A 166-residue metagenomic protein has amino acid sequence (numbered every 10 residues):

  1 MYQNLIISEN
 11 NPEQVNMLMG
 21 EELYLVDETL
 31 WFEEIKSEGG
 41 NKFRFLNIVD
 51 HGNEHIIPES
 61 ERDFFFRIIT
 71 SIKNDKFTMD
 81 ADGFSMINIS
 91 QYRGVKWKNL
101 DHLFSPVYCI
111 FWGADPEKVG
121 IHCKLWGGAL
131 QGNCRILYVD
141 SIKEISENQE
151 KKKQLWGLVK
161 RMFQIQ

Functional and structural regions predicted by a protein language model:
M1-Q166: A polyanion-binding, active-site-adjacent surface
